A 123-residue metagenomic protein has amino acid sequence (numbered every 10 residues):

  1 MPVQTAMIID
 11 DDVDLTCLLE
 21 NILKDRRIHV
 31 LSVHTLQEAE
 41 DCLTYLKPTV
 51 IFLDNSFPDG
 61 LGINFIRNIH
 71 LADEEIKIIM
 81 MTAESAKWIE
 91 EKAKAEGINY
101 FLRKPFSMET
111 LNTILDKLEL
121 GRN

Functional and structural regions predicted by a protein language model:
V13-L31: Two-component/phosphorelay signaling modules centered on CheY-like receiver
T16, P58, A86: The feature encodes the CheY-like receiver
T35, L61-N64: Acidic catalytic/metal-coordinating carboxylates
D41, I63-E74: Short amphipathic alpha-helix used as the core "switch/output" element in two-component signaling
L46-F52, F57: Active-site beta3 strand of CheY-like receiver
N64, S85-Y100, T113: Alpha4 helix (beta4-alpha4-beta5 surface) of REC/receiver domains from two-component response regulators
K104: A Lys-centered signature of the CheY-like receiver
